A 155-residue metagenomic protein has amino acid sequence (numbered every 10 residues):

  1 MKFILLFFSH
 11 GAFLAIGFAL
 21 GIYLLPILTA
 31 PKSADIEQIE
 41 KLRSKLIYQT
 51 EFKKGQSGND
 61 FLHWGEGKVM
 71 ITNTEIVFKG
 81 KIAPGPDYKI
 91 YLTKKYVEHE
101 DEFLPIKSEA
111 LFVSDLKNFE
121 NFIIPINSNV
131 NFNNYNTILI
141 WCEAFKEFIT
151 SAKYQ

Functional and structural regions predicted by a protein language model:
M1-S9, L28, T93: Polybasic/polar functional segments that serve as interface/processing modules
L5-Y23: Hydrophobic membrane-insertion alpha-helices, especially the h-region of bacterial N-terminal signal peptides
L24-T72, L104-S108: Transition segment at domain starts
E66-D87: Short, surface-exposed binding/anchoring microloops in extracellular/periplasmic proteins
T74, K81, T93-Y96, E143-F145: Solvent-exposed coil/turn segments that connect beta secondary-structure elements in extracytoplasmic/periplasmic
K89-Y91: Beta-strand signatures of extracellular beta-sandwich domains
E100-S128: An anionic, turn-rich surface loop/hairpin at beta-sheet edges that serves as a generic interaction/coordination patch
N127-T150: Short, exposed beta-strand-loop hairpins at the edges of beta-sheets in extracellular/periplasmic proteins
